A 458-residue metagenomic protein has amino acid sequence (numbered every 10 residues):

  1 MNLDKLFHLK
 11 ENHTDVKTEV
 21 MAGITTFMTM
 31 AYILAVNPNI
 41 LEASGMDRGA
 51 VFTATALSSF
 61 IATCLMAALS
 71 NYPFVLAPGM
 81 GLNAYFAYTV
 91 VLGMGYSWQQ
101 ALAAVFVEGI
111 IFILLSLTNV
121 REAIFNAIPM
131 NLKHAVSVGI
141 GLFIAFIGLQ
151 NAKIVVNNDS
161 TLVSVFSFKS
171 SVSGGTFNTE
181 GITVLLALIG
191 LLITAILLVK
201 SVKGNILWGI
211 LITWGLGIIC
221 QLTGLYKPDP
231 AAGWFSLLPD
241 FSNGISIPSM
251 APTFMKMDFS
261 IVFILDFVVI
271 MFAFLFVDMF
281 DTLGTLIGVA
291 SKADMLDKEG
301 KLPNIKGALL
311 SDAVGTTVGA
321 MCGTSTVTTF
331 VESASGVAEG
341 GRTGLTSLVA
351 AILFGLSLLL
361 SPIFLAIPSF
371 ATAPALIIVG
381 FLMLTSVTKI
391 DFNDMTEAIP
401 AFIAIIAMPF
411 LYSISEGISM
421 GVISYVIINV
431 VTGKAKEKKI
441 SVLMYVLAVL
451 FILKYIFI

Functional and structural regions predicted by a protein language model:
M1-A50, K169, I210-I305, V449-L453: Helix-loop-helix hairpins and the membrane-proximal interhelical loops of multi-pass alpha-helical transport proteins
N2-N37, S58, G79-Y88, L92-I140 (+1 more regions): Helix-loop-helix junctions within the multi-pass membrane cores of secondary transporters/permeases
H13, K17, I189, V268-F272 (+3 more regions): Alpha-helical membrane-protein architecture signal
I24-A31, C64, A68, A145 (+5 more regions): Hydrophobic/aromatic residues within the transmembrane alpha-helices of Major Facilitator Superfamily
N39-A50, T89-Q100, I264-V268, P368 (+1 more regions): Helix-coil boundary and interhelical linker segments in multi-pass alpha-helical membrane proteins
G45-C64: Loop-to-helix transition at the N-terminal end of transmembrane alpha-helices
S59-M80, I111: Juxtamembrane transmembrane-helix boundary signature
M94-I212, L348-I458: Membrane-embedded alpha-helical modules
